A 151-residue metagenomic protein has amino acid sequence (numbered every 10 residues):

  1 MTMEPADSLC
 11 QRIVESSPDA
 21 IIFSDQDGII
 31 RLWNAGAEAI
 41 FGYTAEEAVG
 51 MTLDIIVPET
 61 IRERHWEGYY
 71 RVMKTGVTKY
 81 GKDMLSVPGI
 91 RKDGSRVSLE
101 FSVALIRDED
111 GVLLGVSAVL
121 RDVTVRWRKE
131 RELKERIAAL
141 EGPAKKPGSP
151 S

Functional and structural regions predicted by a protein language model:
E4-S8, W127-K145: Sensory-domain boundary/capping and coupling elements
S8-S16, A39, V77-T78, E135 (+1 more regions): PAS-family sensory domains
S16-S17, P147: C-terminal helix caps at helix-to-loop junctions of PAS-family sensory domains and analogous signal-transducing helical
I21-I22: Short hydrophobic secondary-structure edge segments in sensory/regulatory modules of signaling proteins
D27, R31-A39, M51: PAS/LOV sensory domain surfaces, especially short acidic/polar patches at coil-to-helix junctions
G36, A45-V49, D54-E100, R107-E109 (+1 more regions): PAS/LOV-family and closely related PAS-like sensory domains
F101-V103, L120: Sensory-domain boundary capping and coupling elements
V112-D122: PAS-family sensory domains
